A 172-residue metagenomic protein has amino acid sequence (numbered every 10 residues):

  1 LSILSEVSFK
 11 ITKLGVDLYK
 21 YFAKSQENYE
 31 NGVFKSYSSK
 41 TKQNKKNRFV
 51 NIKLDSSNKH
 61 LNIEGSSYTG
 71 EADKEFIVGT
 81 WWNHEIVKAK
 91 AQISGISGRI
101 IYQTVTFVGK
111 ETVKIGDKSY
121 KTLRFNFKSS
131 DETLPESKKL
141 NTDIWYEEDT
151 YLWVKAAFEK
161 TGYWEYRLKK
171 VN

Functional and structural regions predicted by a protein language model:
L1-S56, H84-N172: Acidic, serine/threonine-rich low-complexity disordered tracts
L61-F76: Acidic/charged, solvent-exposed loop-and-adjacent secondary-structure segments enriched in E/D, K/R, S/T, and G/P
D73-V87: Beta-strand/loop-rich accessory regions of lumenal/periplasmic or secreted enzymes, predominantly carbohydrate-active
